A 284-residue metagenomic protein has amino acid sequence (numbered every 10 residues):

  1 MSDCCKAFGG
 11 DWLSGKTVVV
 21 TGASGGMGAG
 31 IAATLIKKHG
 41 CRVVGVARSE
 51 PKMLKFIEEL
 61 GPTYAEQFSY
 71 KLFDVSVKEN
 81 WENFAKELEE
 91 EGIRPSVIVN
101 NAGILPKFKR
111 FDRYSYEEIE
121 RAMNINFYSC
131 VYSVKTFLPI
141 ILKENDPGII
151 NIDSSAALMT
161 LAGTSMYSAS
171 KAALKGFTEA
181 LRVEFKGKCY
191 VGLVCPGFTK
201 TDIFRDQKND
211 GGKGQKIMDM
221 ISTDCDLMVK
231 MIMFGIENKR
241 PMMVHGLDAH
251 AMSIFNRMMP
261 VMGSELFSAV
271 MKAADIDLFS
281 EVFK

Functional and structural regions predicted by a protein language model:
S24-G26: Conserved glycine-rich cofactor-binding loop
G40-K55: Conserved glycine-rich Rossmann-like NAD(P)H-binding loop of the short-chain dehydrogenase/reductase
P51, L72-N83, Y116: The beta1-alpha1 cofactor-binding region of Rossmann-like NAD(H)/NADP(H)-dependent oxidoreductases
K109-F111, S115-E120: Substrate-binding pocket helix/loop in short-chain dehydrogenase/reductase
V134, S170: Active-site helix of classical SDR
S154: Residue(s) in the substrate-gating loop at a strand-loop-helix junction that position the organic substrate next
K186-L247: SDR active-site lid
